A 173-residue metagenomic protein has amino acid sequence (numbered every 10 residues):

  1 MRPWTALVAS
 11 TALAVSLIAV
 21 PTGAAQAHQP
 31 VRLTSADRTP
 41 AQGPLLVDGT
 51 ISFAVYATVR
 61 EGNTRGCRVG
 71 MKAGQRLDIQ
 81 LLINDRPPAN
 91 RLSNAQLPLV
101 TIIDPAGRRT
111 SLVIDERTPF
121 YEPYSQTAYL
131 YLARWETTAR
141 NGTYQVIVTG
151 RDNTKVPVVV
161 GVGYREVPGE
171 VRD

Functional and structural regions predicted by a protein language model:
M1-Q75: N-terminal pre-first-transmembrane soluble regions of secretory-pathway and organelle membrane proteins
H28-P40, C67, A95-G107, R134-D173: C-terminal edge strands of extracellular/lumenal beta-sandwich accessory domains
V55, R109-T138: Extended, solvent-exposed segments with strong compositional bias
R60, G70-G74, Y124-Q126, T137-N141 (+1 more regions): Surface-exposed coil/turn segments at beta-strand junctions on protein surfaces, enriched
E61-N63, N94-Q96, Y129-Y131: Residues that act as N-cap/strand-start positions at coil-to-secondary-structure junctions
G66-R91, Y144-R151: Hydrophobic beta-strand segments within beta-rich accessory/binding domains
A89-L92, E122-P123, P157-V159: A short, polar/proline- and glycine-enriched secondary-structure boundary/capping micro-motif
